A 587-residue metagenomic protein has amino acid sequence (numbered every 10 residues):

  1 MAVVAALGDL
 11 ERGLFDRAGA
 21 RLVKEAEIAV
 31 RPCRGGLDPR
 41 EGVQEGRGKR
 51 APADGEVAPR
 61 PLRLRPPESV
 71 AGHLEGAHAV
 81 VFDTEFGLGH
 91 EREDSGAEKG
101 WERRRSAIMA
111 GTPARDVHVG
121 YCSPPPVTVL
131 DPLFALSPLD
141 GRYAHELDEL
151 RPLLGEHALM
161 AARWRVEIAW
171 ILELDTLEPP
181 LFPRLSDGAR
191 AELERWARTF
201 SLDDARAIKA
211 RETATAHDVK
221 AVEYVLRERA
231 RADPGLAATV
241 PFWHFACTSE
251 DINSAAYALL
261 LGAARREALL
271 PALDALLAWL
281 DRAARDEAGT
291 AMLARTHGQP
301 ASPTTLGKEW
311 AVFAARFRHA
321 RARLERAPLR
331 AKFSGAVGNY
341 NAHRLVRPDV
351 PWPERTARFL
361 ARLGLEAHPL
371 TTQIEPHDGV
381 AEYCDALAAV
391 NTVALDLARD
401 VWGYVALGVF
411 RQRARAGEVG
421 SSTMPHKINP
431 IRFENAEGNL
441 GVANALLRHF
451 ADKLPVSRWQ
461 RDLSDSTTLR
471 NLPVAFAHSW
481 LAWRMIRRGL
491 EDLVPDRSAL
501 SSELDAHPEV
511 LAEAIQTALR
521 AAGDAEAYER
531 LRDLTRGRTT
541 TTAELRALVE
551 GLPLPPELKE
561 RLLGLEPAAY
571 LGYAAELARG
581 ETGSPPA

Functional and structural regions predicted by a protein language model:
A2-D16, A20, P61, A79: Extreme N-terminal basic, low-complexity initiation segments that serve as generic localization/processing leaders
E27-H118: Polybasic, low-complexity intrinsically disordered segments
T128-A161, G188, R211-A216, G408-F410 (+1 more regions): Glycine-rich cofactor/substrate-binding loops
T128-H343, R347-R358, G420, F433 (+5 more regions): A helix-coil-helix interface module used to build multimeric assemblies and to scaffold catalytic/cofactor sites
E167-E173, L276, L280-A283, E287 (+11 more regions): Amphipathic alpha-helices that form helix-helix packing interfaces
S249, R344-P348, L360, A367-I374 (+2 more regions): A structural signal for small-residue-enriched, beta-sheet-centric alpha/beta enzyme cores and oligomeric scaffold folds
K308, A381-A389, A514-A521: Short, well-ordered beta-strand elements within core beta-sheets of diverse protein domains
R347-L440: Acidic, glycine-rich loop-and-beta core segments that form the ion-binding/anion-interacting portion of active sites
